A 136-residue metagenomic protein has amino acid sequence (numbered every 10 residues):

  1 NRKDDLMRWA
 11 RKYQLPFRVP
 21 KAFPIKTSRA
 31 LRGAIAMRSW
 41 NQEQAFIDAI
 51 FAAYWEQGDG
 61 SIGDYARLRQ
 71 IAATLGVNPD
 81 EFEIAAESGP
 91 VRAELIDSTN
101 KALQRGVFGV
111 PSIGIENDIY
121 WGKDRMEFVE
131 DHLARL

Functional and structural regions predicted by a protein language model:
N1-Q57: Structural alpha/beta surface segment adjacent to cysteine/selenocysteine redox centers across thiol/disulfide enzymes
A49-L136: C-terminal cap of thioredoxin/glutaredoxin-like
